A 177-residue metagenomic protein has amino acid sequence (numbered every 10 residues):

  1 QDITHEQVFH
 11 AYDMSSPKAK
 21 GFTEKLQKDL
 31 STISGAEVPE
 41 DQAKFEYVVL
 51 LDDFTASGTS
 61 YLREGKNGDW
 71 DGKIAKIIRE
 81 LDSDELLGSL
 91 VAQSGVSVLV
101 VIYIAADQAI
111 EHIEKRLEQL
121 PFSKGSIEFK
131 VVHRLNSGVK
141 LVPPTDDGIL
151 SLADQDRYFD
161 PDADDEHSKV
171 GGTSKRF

Functional and structural regions predicted by a protein language model:
Q1-E46, A56-R63: Short, glycine/charge-rich flexible loops or terminal/linker lids adjacent to PRPP-binding catalytic cores
D2, E64-F177: PRPP-dependent phosphoribosyltransferase catalytic core
Y47-V49, L99: Structural motif
D52: Active-site flanking residues adjacent to catalytic metal/cofactor-binding acidic residues
